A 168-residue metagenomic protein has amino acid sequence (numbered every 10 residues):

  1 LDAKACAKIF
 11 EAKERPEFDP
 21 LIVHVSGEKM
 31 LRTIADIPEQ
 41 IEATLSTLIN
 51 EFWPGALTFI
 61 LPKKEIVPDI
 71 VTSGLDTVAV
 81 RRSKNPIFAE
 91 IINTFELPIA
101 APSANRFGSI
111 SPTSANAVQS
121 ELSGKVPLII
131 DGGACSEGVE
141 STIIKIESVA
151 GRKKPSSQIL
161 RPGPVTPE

Functional and structural regions predicted by a protein language model:
L1-E168: Active-site-adjacent structural elements in enzyme catalytic cores
